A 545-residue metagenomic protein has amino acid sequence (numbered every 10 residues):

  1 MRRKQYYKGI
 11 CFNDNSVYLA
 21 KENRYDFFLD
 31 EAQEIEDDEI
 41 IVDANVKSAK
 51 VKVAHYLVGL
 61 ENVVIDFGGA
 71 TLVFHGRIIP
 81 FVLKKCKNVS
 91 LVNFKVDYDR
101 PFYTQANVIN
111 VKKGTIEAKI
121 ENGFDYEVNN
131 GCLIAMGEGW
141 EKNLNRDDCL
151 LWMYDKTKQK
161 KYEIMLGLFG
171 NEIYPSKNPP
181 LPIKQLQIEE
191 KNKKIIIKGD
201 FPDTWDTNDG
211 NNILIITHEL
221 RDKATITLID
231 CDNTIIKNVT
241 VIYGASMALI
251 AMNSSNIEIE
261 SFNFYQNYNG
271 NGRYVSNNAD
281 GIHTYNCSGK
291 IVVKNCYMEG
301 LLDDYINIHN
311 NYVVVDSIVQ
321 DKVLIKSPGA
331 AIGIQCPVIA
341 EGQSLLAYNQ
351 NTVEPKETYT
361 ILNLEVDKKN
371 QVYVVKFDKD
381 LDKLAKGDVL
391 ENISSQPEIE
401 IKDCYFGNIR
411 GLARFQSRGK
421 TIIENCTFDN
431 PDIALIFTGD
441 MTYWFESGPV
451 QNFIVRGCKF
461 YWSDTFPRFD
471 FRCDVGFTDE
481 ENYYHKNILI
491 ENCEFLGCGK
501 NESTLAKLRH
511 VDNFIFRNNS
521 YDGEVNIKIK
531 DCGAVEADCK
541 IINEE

Functional and structural regions predicted by a protein language model:
Y6, C11, D26-V64, V73-V92 (+10 more regions): Extracellular beta-strand-rich solenoid/capping regions of secreted or surface-exposed proteins that bind or remodel
K8, F74-P80, R100-T104, K223-T225 (+9 more regions): Short glycine/acidic-rich loop motifs that flank beta-strands on beta-rich extracellular proteins
D30-A32, E39-V42, S254-K290, I318-G333 (+2 more regions): Long amphipathic alpha-helical scaffold regions
N62, D66-T71, K87-Y98, D232-I242 (+9 more regions): Right-handed parallel beta-helix
F74, Y98-R100, G123-I188, I334-K369: Ser/Thr/Gly-rich low-complexity blocks that favor extended beta-strand/coil architectures
N93, Y103-G114, I120, K177-I188 (+4 more regions): A structural signal for short, hydrophobic beta-strand segments that form beta-sheets in beta-rich/all-beta domains
K160, I164-D222, E357, L364-I399 (+1 more regions): Small/polar beta-strand repeat architecture
P175-G272, G281-T284, I291, N295-Y297 (+1 more regions): Alpha-solenoid helical-repeat scaffolds
